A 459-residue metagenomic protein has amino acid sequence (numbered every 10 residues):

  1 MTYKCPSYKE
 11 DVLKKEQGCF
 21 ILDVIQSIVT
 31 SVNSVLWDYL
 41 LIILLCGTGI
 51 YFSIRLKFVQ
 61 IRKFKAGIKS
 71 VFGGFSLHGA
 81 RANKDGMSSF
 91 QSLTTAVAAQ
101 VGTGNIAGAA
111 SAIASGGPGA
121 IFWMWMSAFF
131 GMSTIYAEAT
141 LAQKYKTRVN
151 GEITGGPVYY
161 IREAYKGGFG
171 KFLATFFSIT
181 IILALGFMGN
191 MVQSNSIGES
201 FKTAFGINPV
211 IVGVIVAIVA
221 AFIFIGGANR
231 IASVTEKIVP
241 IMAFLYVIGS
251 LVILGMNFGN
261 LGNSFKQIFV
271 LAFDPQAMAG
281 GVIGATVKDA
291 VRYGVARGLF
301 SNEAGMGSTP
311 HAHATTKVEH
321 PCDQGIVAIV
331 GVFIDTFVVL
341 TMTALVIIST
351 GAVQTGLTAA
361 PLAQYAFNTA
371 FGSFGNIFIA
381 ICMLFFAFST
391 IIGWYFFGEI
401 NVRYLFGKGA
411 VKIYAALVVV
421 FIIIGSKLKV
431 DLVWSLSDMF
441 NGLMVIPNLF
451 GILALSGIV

Functional and structural regions predicted by a protein language model:
V12, G18-A99, T103, A114-G119 (+3 more regions): N-terminal alpha-helical transmembrane segments of multi-pass membrane transport and channel/translocase proteins
V24-I25, R55-Q60, G104-A109, L185-I197 (+5 more regions): Transmembrane helix-loop junctions in multi-pass membrane proteins
L44-Y51, R55-I68, F177, S194-F201 (+3 more regions): Membrane-interface loop-to-helix entry segments
F52-S53, S127-G151, V158, R162-N195 (+3 more regions): Helix-loop-helix module between adjacent transmembrane segments
F58-M87, G108-I121, S133-G168, V353-A370 (+1 more regions): Flexible loop linkers connecting adjacent transmembrane helices in multi-pass alpha-helical membrane transporters
L77-A114, L141-K144, V149-A164, F176-I182 (+1 more regions): Alpha-helical membrane segments and immediately flanking helix-loop junctions that form or couple to the substrate/ion
F130-E138, V214-A228, V239-G259, R292 (+3 more regions): Selective recognition of specific alpha-helical transmembrane segments in multi-pass small-molecule
Y136-N150, G249-Q267, P275-V282, A314-V318 (+1 more regions): Extracellular/periplasmic helix-exit of transmembrane alpha-helices
